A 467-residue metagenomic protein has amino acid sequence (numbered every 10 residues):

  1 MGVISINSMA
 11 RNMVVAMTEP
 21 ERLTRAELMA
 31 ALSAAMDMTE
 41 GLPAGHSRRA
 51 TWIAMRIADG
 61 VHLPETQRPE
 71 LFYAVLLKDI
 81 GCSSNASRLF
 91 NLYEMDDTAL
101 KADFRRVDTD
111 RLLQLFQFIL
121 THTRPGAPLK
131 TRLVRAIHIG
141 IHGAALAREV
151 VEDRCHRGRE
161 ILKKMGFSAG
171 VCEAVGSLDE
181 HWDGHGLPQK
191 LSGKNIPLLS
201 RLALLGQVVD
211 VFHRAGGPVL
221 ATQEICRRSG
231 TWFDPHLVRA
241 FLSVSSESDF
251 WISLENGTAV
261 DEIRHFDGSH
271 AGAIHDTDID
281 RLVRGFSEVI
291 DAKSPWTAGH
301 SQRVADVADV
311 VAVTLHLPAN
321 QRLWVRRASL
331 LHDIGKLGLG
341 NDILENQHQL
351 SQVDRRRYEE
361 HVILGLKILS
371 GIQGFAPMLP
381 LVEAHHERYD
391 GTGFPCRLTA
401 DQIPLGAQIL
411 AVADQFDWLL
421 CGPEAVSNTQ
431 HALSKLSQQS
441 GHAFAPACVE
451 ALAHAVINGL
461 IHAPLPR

Functional and structural regions predicted by a protein language model:
V14, E19-R467: Histidine- and acidic-residue-rich, metal-dependent catalytic cores
